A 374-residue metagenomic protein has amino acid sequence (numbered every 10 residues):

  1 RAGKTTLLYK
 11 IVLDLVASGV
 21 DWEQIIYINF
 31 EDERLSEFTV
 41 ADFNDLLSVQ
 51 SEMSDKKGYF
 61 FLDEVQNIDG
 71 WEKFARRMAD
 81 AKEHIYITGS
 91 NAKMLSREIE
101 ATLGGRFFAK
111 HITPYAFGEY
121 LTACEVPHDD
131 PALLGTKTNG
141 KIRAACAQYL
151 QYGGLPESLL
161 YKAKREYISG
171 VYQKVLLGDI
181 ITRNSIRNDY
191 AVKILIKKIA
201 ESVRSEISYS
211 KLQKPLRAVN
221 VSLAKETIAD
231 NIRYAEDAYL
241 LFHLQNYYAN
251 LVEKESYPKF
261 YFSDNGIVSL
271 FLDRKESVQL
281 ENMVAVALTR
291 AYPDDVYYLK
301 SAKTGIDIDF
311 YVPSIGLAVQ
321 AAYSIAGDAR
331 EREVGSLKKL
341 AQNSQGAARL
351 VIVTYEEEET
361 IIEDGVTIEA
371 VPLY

Functional and structural regions predicted by a protein language model:
G3: Conserved glycine(s) of the Walker
L7: Hydrophobic positions on the alpha1 helix immediately C-terminal to the Walker A/P-loop
I26-D55: Short glycine-rich substrate-engagement loop in P-loop NTPases that contacts/grips substrate
H84-S90, H111: Structural recognition of the conserved hydrophobic beta-strand(s) that form the central parallel beta-sheet of P-loop
E98-E206: Interdomain motor-coupling "hinge/lid" segment immediately C-terminal to the ATP-binding subdomain of NTP-driven enzymes
L160-G316: Accessory nucleic acid-recognition modules appended to NTPase machines
P313-G327: Active-site ExK catalytic segment of metal-dependent nucleases
E356-Y374: Domain-level recognition of nuclease-like catalytic cores that cleave nucleotide substrates
